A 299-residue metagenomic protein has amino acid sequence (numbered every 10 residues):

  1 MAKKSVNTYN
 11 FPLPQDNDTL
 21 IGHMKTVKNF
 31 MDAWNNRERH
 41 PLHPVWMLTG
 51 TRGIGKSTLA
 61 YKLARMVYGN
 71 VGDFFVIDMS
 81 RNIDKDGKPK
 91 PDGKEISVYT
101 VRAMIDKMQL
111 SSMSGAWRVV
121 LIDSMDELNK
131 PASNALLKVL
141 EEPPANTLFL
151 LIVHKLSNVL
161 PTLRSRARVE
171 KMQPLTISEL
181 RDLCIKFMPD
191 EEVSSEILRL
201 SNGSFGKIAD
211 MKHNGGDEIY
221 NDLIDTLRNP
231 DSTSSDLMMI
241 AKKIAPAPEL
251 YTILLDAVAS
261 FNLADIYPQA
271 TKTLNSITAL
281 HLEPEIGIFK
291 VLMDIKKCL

Functional and structural regions predicted by a protein language model:
M1-M66, A145-L148, H154-L299: Charged, glycine-rich active-site and insertion segments that engage polyanionic ligands
M31-R37, K90-V119, E127, P131 (+1 more regions): Conserved alpha-helical scaffold flanking the Walker A/P-loop in AAA+ ATPase domains
T49-G50, V76-N82: A short hydrophobic beta-strand->loop->alpha-helix junction that borders the nucleotide-binding pocket of P-loop NTPases
Y61, G69-M79: Conserved catalytic segments around the Walker B and adjacent sensor/switch elements of P-loop NTPase domains
Q109, N134-L151: Conserved catalytic/switch belt of AAA+ P-loop NTPases
V119-L121, L150: Structural motif
S124-L128, L156: Conserved Walker B
